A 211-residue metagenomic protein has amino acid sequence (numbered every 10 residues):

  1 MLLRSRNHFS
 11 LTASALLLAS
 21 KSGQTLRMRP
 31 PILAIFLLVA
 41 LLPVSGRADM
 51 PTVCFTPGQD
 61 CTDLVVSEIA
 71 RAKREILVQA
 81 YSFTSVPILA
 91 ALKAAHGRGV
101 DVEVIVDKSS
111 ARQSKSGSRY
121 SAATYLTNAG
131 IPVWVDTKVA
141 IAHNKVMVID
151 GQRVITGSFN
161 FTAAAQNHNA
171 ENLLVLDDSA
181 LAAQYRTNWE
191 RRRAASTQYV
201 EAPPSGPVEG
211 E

Functional and structural regions predicted by a protein language model:
L3-L33: Bacterial N-terminal signal peptides that target proteins for export
A34-L41: Bacterial N-terminal signal peptides
P43-S45: N-terminal signal peptide c-region/cleavage motif recognized by signal peptidases
D63, I149, R153-E211: Signature of lipid phosphatidyltransferase scaffolds
S67-I131: Primarily the HKD phosphodiesterase
S82-V86, K108-Q113, V139-A142, R153-V154 (+2 more regions): Solvent-exposed loop/turn segments at secondary-structure junctions within structured extracellular/periplasmic domains
S118-H168: Surface-exposed, polar helix/loop patches in the mature regions of secreted/periplasmic/lumenal proteins that form
